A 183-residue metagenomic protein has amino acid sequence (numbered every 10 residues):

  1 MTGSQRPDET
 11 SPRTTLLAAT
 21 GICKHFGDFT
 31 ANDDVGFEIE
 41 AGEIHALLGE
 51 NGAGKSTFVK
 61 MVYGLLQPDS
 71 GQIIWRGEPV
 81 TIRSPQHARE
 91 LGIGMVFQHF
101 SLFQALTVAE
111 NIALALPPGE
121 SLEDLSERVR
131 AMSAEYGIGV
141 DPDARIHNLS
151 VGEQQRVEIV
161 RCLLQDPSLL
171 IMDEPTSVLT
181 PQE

Functional and structural regions predicted by a protein language model:
T2-E183: Glycine-rich phosphate-binding loops of nucleotide-dependent enzymes
